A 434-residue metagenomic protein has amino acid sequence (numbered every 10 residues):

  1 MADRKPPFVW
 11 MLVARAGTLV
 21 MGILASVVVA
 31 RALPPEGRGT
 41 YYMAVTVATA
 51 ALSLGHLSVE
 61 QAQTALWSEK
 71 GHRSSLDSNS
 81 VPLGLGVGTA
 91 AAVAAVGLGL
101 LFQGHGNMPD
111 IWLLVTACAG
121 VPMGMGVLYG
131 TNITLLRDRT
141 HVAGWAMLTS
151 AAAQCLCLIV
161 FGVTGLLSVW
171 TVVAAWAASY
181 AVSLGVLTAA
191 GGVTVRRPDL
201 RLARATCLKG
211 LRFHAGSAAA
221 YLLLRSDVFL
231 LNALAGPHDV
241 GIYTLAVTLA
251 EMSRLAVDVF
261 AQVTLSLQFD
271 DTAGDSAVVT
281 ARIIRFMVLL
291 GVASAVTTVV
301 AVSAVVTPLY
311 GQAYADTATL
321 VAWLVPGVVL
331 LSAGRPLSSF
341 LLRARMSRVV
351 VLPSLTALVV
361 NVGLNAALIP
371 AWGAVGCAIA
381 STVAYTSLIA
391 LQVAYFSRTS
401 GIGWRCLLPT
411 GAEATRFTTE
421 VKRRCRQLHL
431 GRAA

Functional and structural regions predicted by a protein language model:
M1, H141-W145, G165, V169-W176 (+4 more regions): Interhelical loop/hinge segments that connect adjacent transmembrane helices in multipass membrane
D3-L57, L211-H238, A366, Y385: Signature of the first transmembrane helix
K5, H72-G86, C207, D275-A301 (+1 more regions): Interfacial transmembrane-helix starts/ends
E36, L101-A117, V300-V329: Interfacial segments at transmembrane-helix termini and the short loops linking adjacent helices
V45-S53, Y243-Q262, S294, L324-L331: Transmembrane helix-bundle signature of multi-pass secondary active exporters and lipid flippases
G55-H72, L135-L136, A246, A250-A277 (+1 more regions): Helix-loop junctions and terminal segments of transmembrane helices in multi-pass membrane transport/translocation
A65-E69, M123-A146, P326-P353: Membrane-interface junctions at transmembrane-helix termini in multi-pass inner-membrane proteins
I111-C118, G144-V193, T356, V360 (+1 more regions): Hydrophobic alpha-helical transmembrane segments
